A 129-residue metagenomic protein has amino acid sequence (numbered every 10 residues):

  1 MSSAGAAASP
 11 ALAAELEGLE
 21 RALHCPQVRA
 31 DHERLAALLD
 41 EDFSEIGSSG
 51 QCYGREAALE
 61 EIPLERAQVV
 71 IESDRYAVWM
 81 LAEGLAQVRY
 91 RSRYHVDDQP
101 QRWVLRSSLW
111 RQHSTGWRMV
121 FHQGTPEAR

Functional and structural regions predicted by a protein language model:
S2-A37, D42-R129: A beta-strand edge to alpha-helix "cap/lid" segment located at domain peripheries
